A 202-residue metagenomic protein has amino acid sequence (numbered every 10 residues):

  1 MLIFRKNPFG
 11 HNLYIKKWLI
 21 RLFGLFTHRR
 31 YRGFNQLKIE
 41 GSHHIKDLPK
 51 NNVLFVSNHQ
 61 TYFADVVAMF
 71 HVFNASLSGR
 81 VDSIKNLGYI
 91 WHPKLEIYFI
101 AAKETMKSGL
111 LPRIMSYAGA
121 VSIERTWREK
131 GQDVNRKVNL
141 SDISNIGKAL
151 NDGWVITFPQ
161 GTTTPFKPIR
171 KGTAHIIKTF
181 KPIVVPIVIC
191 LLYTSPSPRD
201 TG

Functional and structural regions predicted by a protein language model:
L2-K38, A68, L110-Y117: A transmembrane-helix-recognition feature enriched in membrane-embedded lipid enzymes and envelope glyco-/phospholipid
F23-Y31, E124-K137: Acidic/glycine-enriched edge-of-secondary-structure segments
H28-N58: Helix-to-loop junction immediately C-terminal to a conserved catalytic motif
I39, V184-P186: Hydrophobic residues on conserved beta-strands that form the core of alpha/beta folds
P49-D133: Catalytic core of membrane glycerolipid acyltransferases/transacylases, capturing the structured, soluble-facing
N51-V56, W127-F180, V184: Conserved Motif II region of HX4D acyltransferases
P186-I187, L192: Short, flexible loop segments at boundaries between secondary-structure elements
Y193-G202: Single conserved hydrophobic/aromatic residue that forms the stacking wall/gate of nucleotide- or nucleobase-binding
